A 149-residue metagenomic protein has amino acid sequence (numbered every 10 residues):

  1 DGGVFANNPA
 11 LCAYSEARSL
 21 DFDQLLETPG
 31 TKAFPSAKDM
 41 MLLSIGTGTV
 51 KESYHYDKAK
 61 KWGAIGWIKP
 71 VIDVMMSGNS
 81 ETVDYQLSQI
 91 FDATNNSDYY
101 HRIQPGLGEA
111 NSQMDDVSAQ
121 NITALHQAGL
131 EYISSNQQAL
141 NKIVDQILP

Functional and structural regions predicted by a protein language model:
G2-P149: Conserved catalytic cores and adjacent C-terminal regulatory segments of lipid-metabolizing esterases/lipases
